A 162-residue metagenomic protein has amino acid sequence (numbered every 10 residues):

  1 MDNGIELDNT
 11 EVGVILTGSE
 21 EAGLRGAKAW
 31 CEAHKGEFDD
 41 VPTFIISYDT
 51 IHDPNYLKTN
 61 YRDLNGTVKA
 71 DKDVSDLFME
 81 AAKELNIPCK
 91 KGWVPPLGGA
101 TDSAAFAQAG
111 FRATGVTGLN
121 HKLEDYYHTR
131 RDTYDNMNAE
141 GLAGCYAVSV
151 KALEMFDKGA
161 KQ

Functional and structural regions predicted by a protein language model:
M1-A70: Acidic/histidine-rich catalytic neighborhood of metal-dependent amide-processing enzymes
I51-Q162: Active-site-adjacent substrate-binding region of metalloamidase/peptidase-like peptide-processing proteins
